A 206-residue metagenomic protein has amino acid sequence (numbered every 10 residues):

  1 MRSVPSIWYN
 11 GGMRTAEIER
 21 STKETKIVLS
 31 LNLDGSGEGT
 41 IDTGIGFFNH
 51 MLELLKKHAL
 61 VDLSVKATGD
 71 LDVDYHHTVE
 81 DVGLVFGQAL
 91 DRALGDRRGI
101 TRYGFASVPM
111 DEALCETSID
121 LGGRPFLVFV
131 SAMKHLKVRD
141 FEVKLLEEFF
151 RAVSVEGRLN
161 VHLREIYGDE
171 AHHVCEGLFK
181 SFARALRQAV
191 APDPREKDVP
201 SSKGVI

Functional and structural regions predicted by a protein language model:
G12-I206: Structural preference for solvent-exposed beta-strand-turn elements and adjacent flexible terminal/loop segments within
